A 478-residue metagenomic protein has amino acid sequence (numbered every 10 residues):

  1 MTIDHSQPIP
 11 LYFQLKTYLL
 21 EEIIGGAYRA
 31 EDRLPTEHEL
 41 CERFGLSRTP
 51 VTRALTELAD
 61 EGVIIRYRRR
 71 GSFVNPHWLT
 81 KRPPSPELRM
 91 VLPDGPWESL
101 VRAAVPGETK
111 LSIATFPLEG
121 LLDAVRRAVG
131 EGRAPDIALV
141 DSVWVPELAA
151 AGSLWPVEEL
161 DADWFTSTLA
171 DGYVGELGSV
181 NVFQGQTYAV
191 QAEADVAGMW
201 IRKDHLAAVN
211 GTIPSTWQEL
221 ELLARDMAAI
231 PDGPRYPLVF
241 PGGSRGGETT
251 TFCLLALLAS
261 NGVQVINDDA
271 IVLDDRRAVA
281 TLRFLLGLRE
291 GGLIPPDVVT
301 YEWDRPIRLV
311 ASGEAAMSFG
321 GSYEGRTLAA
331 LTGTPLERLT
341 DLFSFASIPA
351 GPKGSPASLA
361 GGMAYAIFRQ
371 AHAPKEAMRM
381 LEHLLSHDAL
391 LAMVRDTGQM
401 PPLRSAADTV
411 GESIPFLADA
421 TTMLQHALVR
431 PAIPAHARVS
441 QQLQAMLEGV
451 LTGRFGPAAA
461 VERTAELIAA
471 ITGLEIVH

Functional and structural regions predicted by a protein language model:
M1-R43: Extreme N-terminal segment that seeds HTH/winged-HTH DNA-binding domains in transcriptional regulators
R43, S47-W144, L467-H478: Conserved N-terminal structural module of periplasmic/extracytoplasmic solute-binding proteins
V143-V196, A346: Hinge/lid segment of periplasmic solute-binding proteins
E159-Y173, G243-S244, N261-A280, T332-E337 (+1 more regions): Short, solvent-exposed loop/beta-turn-alpha elements that line the ligand-binding surface or hinge of extracytoplasmic
Y188, E221-A270: Extracytoplasmic/periplasmic solute-binding protein
A224-D226, D268-V298: Glycine-centered hinge/linker elements that transmit conformational signals in sensory and ligand-binding systems
L286-H372: Extracytoplasmic/periplasmic substrate-binding proteins
T397-P402, F416-I468: C-terminal capping/gating helix-and-loop segments adjacent to ligand/active sites or protein-protein/ligand interfaces
